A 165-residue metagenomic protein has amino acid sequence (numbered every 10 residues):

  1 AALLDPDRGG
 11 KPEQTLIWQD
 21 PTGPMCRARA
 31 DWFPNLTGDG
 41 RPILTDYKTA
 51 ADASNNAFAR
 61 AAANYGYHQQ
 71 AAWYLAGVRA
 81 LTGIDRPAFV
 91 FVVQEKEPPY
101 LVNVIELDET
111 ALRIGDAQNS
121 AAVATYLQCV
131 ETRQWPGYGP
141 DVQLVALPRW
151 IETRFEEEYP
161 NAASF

Functional and structural regions predicted by a protein language model:
A1-N55: Catalytic cores of nuclease domains that cleave nucleic-acid phosphodiester backbones
F58: Active-site-adjacent structural elements in folded domains
A61-H68, W73-F165: Metal-dependent nuclease catalytic regions and adjoining charged, substrate-binding loops involved in nucleic-acid end
